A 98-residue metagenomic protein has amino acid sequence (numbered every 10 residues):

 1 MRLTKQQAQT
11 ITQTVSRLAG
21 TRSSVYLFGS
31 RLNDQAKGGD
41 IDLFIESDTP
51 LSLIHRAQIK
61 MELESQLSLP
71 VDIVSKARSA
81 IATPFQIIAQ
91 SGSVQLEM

Functional and structural regions predicted by a protein language model:
M1-Y26, L32-G38, S47-M98: Catalytic core of pol beta-like nucleotidyltransferases
